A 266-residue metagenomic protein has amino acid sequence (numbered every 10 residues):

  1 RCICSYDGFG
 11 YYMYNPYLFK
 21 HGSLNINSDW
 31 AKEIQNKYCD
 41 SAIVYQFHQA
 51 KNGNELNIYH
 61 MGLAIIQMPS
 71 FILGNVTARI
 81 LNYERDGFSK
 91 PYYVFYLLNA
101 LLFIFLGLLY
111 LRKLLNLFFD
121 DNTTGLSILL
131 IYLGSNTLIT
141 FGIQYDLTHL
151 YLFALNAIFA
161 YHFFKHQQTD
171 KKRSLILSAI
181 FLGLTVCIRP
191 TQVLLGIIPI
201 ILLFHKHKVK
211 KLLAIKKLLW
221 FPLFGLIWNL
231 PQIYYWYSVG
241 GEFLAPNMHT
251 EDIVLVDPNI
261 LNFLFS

Functional and structural regions predicted by a protein language model:
R1-S266: Membrane-proximal envelope and lipid/glycan-remodeling enzymes
